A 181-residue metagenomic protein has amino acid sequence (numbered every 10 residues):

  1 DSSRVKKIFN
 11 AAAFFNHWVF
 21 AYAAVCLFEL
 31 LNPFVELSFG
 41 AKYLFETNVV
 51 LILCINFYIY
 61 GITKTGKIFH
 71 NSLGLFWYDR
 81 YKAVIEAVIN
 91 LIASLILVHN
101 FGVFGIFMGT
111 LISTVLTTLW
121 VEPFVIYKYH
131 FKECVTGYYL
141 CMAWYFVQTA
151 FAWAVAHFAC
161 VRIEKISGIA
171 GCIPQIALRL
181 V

Functional and structural regions predicted by a protein language model:
D1-A83: Specific pore-lining/lateral-gate transmembrane helices of multi-pass inner-membrane transport and insertion machines
I8, F15-L27, F104-I126: Short alpha-helical transmembrane segments in multi-pass integral membrane proteins
F15, A24, G61, A87-S94 (+5 more regions): Hydrophobic transmembrane alpha-helices of multi-pass small-molecule transporters
H17, A21, C54-Y58, R80 (+5 more regions): Residue-level signature of the transmembrane alpha-helical core of multi-pass small-molecule transporters
A24-N32, L37, V49-I52, L91 (+3 more regions): Membrane-embedded alpha-helical segments of multi-pass transporters/permeases
T65-L95, V103-F107, L111: Alpha-helical transmembrane segments of multi-pass membrane transporters/permeases
G66-G74, P123-Y139: Alpha-helical transmembrane segments
E86, Y139-V181: Transmembrane alpha-helical segments of multi-pass transport proteins
